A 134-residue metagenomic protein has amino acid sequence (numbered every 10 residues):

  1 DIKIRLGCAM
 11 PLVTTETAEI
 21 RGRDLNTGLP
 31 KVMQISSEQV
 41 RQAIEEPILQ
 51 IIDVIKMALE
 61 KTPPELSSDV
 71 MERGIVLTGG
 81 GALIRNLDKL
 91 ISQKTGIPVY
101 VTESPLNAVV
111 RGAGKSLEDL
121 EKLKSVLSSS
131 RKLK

Functional and structural regions predicted by a protein language model:
D1-E45: Phosphate-binding glycine-rich/basic clefts of nucleotide- and phosphate-handling proteins, predominantly
D1-R5, G74, R131-K134: A glycine-rich phosphate-binding loop feature that marks nucleotide/adenosyl-phosphate handling sites
I2, I55, L77, A113: Residue-level signature of catalytic and energy-coupling elements of molecular machines, predominantly ATP/GTP-dependent
T15, P30, E72-R73, G96: Active-site lining segments that contact anionic ligands and/or coordinate catalytic metals
Q39, K56-L59, V99, E103-S104: Tubulin/FtsZ superfamily GTPase core signature
A43-V70, S116-D119: Phosphate/ATP-binding catalytic cores across multiple sugar-kinase/actin-like superfamilies, primarily ASKHA
S68-I91: Glycine-rich phosphate-binding loops at beta-strand->alpha-helix junctions
K89-K115, L123, S130: Conserved phosphate-binding/catalytic loops in two-lobed NTP-binding clefts
